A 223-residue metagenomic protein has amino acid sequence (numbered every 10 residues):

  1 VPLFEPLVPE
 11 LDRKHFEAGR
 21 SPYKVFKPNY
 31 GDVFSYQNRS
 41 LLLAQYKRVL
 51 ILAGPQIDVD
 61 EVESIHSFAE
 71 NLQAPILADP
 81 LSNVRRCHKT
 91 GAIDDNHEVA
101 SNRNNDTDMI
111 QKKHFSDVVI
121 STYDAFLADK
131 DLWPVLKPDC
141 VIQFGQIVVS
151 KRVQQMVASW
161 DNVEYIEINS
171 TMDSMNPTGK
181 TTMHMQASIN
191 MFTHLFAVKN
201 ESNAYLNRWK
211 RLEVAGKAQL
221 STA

Functional and structural regions predicted by a protein language model:
V1-A44: Conformationally flexible catalytic loops at phosphate/diphosphate-handling active centers
P2-E5, P55-I57, S82, M172: Glycine-rich beta-alpha junction loops
E5-P6, D60, K151, M175-N176: Short active-site-adjacent structural elements
R20, N105, M156-A223: Phosphate/pyrophosphate-binding active-site segments
F34-N38, A53-I166: Glycine-rich, anion-gripping cofactor-binding loops and their flanking helix/strand elements in enzyme active sites
L43-V59, W209-K210: Active-site donor-nucleotide binding/catalytic segment of nucleotide-sugar enzymes
K47-V49, D139, T182: Conserved acidic residues
